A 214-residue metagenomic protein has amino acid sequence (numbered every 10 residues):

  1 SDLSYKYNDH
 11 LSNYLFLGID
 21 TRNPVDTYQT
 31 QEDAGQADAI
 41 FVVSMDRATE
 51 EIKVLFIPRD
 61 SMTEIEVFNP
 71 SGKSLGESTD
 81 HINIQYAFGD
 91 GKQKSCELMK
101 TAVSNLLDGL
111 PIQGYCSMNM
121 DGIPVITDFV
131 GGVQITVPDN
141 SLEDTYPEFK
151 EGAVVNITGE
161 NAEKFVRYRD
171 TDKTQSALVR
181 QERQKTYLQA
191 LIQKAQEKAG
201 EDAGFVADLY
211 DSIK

Functional and structural regions predicted by a protein language model:
S1-K214: Non-catalytic, solvent-exposed segments at the cell envelope interface
